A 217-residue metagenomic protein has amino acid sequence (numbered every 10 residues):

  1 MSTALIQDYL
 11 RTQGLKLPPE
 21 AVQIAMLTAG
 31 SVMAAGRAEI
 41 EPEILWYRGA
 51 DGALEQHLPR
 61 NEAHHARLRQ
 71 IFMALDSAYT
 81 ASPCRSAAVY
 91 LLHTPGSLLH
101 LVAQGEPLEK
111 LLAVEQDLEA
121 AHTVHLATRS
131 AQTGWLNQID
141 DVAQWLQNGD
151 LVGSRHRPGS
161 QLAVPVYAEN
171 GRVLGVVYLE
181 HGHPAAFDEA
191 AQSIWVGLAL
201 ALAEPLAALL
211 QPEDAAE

Functional and structural regions predicted by a protein language model:
M1-E106, E213-E217: Intrinsically disordered, low-complexity terminal regulatory regions
P18, E180-E217: Juxtadomain coupling helices with adjacent low-complexity linkers
A63-Q70, H122, A190-I194, L198: Short amphipathic alpha-helical segments
D76, G149-V152, A163: Catalytic micro-motifs at enzyme active sites that drive phosphoryl/nucleotidyl and oxygen chemistry
A81, V152-G159: Short loop/turn motifs at secondary-structure junctions and domain boundaries
R85, L91-D150: Regulatory sensory and allosteric helical modules in signal-transduction proteins and certain transcription factors
G159-A168: A short, aliphatic-rich beta-strand micro-motif
Y167-H181: Sensory-domain boundary capping and coupling elements
